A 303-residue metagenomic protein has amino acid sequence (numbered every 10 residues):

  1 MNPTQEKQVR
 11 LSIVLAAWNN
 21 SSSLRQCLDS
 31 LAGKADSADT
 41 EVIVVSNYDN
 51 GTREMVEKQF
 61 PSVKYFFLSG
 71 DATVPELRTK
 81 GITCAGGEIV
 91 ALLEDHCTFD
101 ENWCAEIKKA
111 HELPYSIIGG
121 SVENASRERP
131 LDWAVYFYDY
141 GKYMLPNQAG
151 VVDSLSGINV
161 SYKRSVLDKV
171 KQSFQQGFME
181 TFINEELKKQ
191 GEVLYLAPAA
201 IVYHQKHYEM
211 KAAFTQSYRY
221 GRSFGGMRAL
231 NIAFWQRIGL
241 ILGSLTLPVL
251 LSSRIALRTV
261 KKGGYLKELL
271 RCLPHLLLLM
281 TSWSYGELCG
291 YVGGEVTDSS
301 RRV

Functional and structural regions predicted by a protein language model:
D29-D39: Short, acidic, metal-binding catalytic loop of nucleotide-sugar glycosyltransferases
V44-E54, C97-T98: A conserved acidic beta->alpha catalytic loop
L68-A85: Glycine-rich, basic loop-to-helix element that forms the pyrophosphate-binding segment of sugar-nucleotide handling
V90: Short aromatic/hydrophobic "clamp" motif used to bind/position activated sugar donors
N102-L131: Conserved donor NDP-sugar-binding/catalytic core segment of glycosyltransferases
N124, Y143-S161, Q175-Q176: A recurrent flexible, glycine/aromatic-enriched loop bordering the glycosyltransferase active site that acts as
Q176-E185: Acidic donor-binding loop at a coil-to-helix junction in glycosyltransferase catalytic cores that engages
L194, Y203-L279: Active-site-adjacent helix/loop segment of glycosyltransferases that harbors family-specific signature motifs
